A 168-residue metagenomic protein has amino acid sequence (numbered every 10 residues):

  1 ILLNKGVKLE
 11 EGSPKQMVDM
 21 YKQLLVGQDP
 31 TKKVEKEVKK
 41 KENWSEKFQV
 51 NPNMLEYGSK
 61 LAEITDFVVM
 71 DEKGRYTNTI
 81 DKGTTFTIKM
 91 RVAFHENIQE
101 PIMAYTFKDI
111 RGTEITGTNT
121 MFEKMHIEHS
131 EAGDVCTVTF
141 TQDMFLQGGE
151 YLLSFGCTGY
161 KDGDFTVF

Functional and structural regions predicted by a protein language model:
L2-F168: Localized sequence-composition bias
